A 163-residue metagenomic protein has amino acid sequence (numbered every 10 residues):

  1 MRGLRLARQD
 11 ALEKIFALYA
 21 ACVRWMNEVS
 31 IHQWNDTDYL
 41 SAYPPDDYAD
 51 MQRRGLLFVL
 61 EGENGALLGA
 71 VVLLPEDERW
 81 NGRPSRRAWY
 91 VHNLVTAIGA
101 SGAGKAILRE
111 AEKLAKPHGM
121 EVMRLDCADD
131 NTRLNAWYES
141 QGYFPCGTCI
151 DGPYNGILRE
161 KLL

Functional and structural regions predicted by a protein language model:
R2-L18, R24-M26: A short beta-loop-alpha structural element at the N-terminal edge of CoA-dependent acyl/N-acetyltransferase catalytic
A20-D47: Conserved GNAT-fold acetyl-CoA-binding loop/helix
Y43-V59: A short helix-loop-beta-strand connector motif used in the catalytic cores of GNAT acetyltransferases and, in some
V59, A66-P75, Y90, V95: Conserved beta-strand in the GNAT
V91-G102, A128: A short, internal acetyl-CoA/4′-phosphopantetheine-binding micro-motif in the GNAT/acyltransferase core
S101-K113, A136-S140: Conserved acetyl-CoA-binding loop-helix of GNAT-fold acetyltransferases
A115-C127: Conserved GNAT acetyl-CoA-binding A-motif
L125-N135, D151-Y154: Conserved beta-strand-loop-alpha-helix junction that forms the acyl-donor binding cleft
